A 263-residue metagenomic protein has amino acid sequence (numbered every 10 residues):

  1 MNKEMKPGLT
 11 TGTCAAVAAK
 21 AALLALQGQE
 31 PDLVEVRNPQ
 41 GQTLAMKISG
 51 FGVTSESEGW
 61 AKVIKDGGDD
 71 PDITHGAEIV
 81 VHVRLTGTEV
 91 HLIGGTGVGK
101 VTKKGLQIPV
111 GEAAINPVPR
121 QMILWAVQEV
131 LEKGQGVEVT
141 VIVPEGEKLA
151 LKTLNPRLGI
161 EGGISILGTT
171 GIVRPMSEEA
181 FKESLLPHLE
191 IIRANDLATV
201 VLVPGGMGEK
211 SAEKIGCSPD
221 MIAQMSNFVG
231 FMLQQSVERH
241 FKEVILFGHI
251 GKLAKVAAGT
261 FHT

Functional and structural regions predicted by a protein language model:
M1-K152, P156-L158: Generic N-terminal targeting/processing segments that precede catalytic cores or assembly contacts
K6-G12, L158-I164, T169-T263: A structural signal for small-residue-enriched, beta-sheet-centric alpha/beta enzyme cores and oligomeric scaffold folds
